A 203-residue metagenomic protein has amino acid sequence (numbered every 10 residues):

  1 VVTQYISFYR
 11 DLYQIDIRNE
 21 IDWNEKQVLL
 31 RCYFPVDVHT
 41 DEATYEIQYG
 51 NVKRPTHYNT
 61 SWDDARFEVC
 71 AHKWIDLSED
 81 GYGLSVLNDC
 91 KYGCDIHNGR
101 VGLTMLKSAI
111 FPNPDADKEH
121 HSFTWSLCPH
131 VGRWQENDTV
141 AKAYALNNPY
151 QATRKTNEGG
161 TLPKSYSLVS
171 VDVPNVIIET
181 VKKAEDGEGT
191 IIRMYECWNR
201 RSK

Functional and structural regions predicted by a protein language model:
V1-K203: C-terminal (or distal) subdomains of carbohydrate-active enzymes
